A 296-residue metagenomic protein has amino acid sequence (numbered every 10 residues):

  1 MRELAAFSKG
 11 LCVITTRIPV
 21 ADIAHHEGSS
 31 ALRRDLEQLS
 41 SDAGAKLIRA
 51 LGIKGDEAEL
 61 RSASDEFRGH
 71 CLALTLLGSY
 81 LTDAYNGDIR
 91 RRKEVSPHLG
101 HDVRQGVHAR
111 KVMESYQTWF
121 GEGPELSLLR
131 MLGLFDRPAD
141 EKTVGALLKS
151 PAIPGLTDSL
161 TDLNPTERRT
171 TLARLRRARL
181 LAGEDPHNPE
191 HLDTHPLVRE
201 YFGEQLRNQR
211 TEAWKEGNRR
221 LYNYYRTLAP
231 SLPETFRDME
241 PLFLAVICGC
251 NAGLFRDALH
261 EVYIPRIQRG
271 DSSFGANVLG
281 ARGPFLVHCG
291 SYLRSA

Functional and structural regions predicted by a protein language model:
M1-Y80, K93-P97, R104-H108, E204: Alpha-helical sensor/transducer elements of the RecA-like P-loop NTPase core
L11, T16-R17, D56-F67, T75-T82 (+3 more regions): C-terminal boundary/linker of central alpha/beta nucleotide-binding cores
E37, S41, I53, G106 (+4 more regions): Flexible, glycine- and charge-enriched loops at secondary-structure boundaries
C71, Y85, D136-D140, A152 (+2 more regions): Short alpha-helix boundary/capping elements
A84-D102, G106, G123, R168 (+4 more regions): A eukaryote-biased feature capturing mid-to-C-terminal, repeat/solenoid-rich segments of large proteins, strongly
K111, D238-P241: Short linear interaction motifs
L244-C248: Residue-level signature for tetratricopeptide repeat
S273-A276, G280-A296: Repeat-based scaffolding regions
